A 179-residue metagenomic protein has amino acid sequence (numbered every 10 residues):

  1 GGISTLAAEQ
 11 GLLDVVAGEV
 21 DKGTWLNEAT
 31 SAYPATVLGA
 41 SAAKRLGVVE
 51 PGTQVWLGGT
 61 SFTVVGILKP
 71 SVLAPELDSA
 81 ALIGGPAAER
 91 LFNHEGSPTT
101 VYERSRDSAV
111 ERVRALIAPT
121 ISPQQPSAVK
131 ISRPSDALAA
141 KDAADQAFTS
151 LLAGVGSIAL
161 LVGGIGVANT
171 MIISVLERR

Functional and structural regions predicted by a protein language model:
G1-A7: Membrane-proximal extracellular/periplasmic loop immediately following the first transmembrane helix
I3, F62-G66, V129: Small-residue-enriched segments and motifs
A7, A115, P119, A143-Q146: Generic recognition of well-ordered alpha-helical segments within structured catalytic/regulatory domains
G11-W25, Y33-Q124: Mid-to-C-terminal secondary-structure elements that act as membrane-proximal/extracytoplasmic interface segments
I117, I131, T170: Conserved hydrophobic/aromatic pocket- or pore-lining residues that grip, position, or stack substrates in active sites
P123-G156: Peri-transmembrane interface segments
A144-R178: Hydrophobic alpha-helical transmembrane segments of multi-pass inner-membrane transport and secretion
